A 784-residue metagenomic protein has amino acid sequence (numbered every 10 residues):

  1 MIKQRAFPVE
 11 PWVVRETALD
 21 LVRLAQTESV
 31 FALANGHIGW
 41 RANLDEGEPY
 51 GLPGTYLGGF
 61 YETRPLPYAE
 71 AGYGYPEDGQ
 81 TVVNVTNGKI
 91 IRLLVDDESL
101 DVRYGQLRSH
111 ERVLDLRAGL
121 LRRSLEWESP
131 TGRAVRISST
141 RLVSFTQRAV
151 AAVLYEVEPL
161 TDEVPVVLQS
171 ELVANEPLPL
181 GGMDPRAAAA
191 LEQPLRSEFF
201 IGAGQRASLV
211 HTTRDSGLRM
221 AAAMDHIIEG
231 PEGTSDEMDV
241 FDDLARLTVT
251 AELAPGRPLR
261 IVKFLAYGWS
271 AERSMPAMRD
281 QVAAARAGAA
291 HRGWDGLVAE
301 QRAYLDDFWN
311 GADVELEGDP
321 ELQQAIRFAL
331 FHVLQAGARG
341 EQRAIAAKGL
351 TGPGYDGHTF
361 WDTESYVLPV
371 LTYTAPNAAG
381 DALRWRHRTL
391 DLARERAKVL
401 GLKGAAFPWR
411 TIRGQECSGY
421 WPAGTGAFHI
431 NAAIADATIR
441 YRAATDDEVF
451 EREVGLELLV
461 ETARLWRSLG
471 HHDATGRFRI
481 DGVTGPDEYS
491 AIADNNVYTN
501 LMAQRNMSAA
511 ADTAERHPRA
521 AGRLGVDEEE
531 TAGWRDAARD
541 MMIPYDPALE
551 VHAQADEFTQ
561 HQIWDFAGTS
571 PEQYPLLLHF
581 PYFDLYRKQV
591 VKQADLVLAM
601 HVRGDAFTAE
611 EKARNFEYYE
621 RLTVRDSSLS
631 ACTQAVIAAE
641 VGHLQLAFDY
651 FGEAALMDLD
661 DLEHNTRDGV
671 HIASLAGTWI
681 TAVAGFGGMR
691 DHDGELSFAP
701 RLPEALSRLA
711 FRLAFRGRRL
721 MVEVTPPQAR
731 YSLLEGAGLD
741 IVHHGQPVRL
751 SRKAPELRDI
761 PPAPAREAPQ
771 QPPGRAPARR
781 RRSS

Functional and structural regions predicted by a protein language model:
M1-Y355, P581-D584, R766-S784: Acidic/polar, glycine-enriched structural segments that form the non-catalytic walls/loops of the carbohydrate-binding
R23-G58, Y366, G414, G426-A427 (+7 more regions): C-terminal capping/lid segments that line or modulate ligand- or cofactor-binding pockets
P76-P130, R136, T608-F616, E620 (+1 more regions): Non-catalytic C-terminal accessory modules of carbohydrate-active enzymes
I90, S99-V102, D319-F328, T363-P408: Carboxylate/His-rich catalytic cores and anion/metal-binding grooves
D162, V166, A271-P276, A312-L316 (+4 more regions): Inter-helical turn/loop segments and adjacent helix faces that build the functional surface of alpha-helical bundle
G337-T351, N377-R442, D446-E453, R467-R477 (+3 more regions): Helix-terminus loop motifs that line ligand-binding clefts
A347-H358, G401-G424, R477-N496, H552-I563 (+3 more regions): Carbohydrate-binding/catalytic loop surfaces
T359-T389, E453, E515, V526-R667 (+1 more regions): Active-site core of glycosidic bond-cleaving carbohydrate-active enzymes
